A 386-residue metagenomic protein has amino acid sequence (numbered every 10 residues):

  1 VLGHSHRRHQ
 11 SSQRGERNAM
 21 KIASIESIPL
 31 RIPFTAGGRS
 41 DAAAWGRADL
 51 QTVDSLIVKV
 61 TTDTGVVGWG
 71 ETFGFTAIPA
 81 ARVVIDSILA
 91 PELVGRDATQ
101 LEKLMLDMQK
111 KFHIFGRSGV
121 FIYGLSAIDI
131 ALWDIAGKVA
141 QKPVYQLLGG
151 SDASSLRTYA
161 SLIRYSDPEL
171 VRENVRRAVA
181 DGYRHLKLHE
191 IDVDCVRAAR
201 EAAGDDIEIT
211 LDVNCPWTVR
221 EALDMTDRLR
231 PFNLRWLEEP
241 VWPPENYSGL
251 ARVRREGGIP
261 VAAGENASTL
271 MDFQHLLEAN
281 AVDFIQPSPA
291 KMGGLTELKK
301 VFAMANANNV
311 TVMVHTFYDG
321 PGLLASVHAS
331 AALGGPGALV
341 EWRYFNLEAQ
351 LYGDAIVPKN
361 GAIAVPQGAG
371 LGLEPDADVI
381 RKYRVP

Functional and structural regions predicted by a protein language model:
H4-A19: Short, Lys/Arg-enriched N-terminal segments with co-localized hydrophobic residues within the first ~10-30 amino acids
M20-T64, F73, L347-L351: Structured beta-strand/loop patches that form or line metal/cofactor-binding pockets in enzymes
I22, G65, L89, I128 (+7 more regions): Conserved, mostly hydrophobic/aromatic
T61-V139: Metal- or metallocofactor-binding catalytic centers and their adjacent structured scaffolds across diverse enzyme
G68, T158-S161, R184-L188, I209-V213 (+5 more regions): Hydrophobic faces of well-ordered beta-strands that scaffold small-molecule active sites in alpha/beta enzyme cores
S87, D227, N233, V241-A262 (+2 more regions): Shared catalytic-loop signature of beta/alpha-barrel
Q146-G257: Metal-dependent enolase-superfamily TIM-barrel catalytic cores that perform enediolate-based chemistry
L371-P386: Extended hydrophobic packing segments that form well-structured cores
